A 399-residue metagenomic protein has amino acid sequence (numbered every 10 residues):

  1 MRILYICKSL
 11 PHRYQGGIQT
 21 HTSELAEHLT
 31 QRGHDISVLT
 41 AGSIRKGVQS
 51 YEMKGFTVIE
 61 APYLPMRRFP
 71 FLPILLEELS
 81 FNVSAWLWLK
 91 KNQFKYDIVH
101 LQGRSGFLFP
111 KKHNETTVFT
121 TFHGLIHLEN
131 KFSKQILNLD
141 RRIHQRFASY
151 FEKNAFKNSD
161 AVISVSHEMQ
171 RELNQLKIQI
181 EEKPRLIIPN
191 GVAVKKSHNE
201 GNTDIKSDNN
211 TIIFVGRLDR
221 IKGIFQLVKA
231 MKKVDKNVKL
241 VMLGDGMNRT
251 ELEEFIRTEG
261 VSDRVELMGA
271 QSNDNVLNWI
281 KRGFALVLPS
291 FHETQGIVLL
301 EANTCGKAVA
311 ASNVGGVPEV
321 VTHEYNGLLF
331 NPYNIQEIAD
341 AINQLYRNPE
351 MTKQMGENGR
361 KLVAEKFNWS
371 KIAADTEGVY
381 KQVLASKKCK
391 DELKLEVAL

Functional and structural regions predicted by a protein language model:
T20, N210-K233, M247-E253, L328 (+1 more regions): A conserved mid-protein helix/loop that constitutes part of the nucleotide-sugar donor-binding site
R142-V162: Membrane-proximal helix-turn-helix segments that form the acceptor-binding/catalytic region of lipid-linked
E168, G191: Carbohydrate-associated surface elements
E253-Q271: Nucleotide-activated donor-binding/catalytic signature segment of Leloir-type glycosyltransferases, i.e., the conserved
A270-Q271, N278-G283: Short alpha-helical donor nucleotide-sugar binding micro-motif in glycosyltransferases
F291: Aromatic "clamp/platform" in nucleotide-sugar-dependent glycosyltransferases that forms part of the donor/acceptor
A308-A311: Short hydrophobic beta-strand element within catalytic cores of glycosyltransferases and related nucleotide-activated
H323-E324, L328-I335, Q344-P349: Conserved acidic donor-binding segment of nucleotide-sugar-dependent glycosyltransferases
